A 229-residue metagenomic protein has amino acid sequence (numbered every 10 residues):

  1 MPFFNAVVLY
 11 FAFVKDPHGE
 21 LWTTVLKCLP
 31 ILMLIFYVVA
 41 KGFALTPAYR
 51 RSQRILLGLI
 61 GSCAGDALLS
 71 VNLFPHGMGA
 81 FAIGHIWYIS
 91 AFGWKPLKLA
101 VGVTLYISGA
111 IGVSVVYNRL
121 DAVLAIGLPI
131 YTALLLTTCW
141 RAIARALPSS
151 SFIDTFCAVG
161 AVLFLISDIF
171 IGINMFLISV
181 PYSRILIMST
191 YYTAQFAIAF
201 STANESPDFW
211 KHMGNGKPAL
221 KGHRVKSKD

Functional and structural regions predicted by a protein language model:
M1-D229: Polytopic alpha-helical membrane-helix bundles and their juxtamembrane interface segments in multi-pass membrane
